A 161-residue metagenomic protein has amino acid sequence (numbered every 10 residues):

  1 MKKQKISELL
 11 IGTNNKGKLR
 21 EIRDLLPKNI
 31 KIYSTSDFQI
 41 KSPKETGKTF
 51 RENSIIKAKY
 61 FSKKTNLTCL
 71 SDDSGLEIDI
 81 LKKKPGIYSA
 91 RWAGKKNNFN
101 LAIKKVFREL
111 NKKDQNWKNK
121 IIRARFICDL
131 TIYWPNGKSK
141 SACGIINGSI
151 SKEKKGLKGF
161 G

Functional and structural regions predicted by a protein language model:
K2-G12, K16-G161: Anionic-ligand binding patches
